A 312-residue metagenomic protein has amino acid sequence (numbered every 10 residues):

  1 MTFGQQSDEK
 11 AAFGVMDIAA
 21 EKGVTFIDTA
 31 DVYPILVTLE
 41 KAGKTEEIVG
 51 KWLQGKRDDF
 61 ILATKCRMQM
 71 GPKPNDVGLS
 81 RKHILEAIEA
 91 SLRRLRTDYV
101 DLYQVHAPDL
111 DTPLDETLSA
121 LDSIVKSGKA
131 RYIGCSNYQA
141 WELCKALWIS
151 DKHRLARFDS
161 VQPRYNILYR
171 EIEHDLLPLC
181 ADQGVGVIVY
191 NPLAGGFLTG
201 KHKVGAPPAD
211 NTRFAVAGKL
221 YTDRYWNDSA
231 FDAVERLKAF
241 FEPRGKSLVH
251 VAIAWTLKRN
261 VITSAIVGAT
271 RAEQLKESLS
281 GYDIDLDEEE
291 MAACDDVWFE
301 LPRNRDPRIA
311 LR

Functional and structural regions predicted by a protein language model:
M1-F60, K126: N-terminal binding-site loop/beta-alpha segment at the start of enzyme catalytic domains that lines or forms
A12, I27, V49, L62 (+11 more regions): Conserved, mostly hydrophobic/aromatic
M16, E46-G50, I88-E89, L118-D122 (+6 more regions): Generic structural signal for well-ordered alpha-helices, preferentially at hydrophobic/aromatic core positions
E21, Q69-E171, D175, G186: Glycine/proline-rich, positively charged, aromatic-decorated active-site loop/lid region on the catalytic face
T29, T64, L102-V105, C135 (+3 more regions): Conserved beta-strand positions
C66-M68, Q139, Y165-Y169, N191-L198 (+2 more regions): Glycine-rich beta-alpha junction loops
I172-R213, S247: Aromatic-lined glycan-binding groove of carbohydrate-active enzymes
A206-P243, K258-I262, T270-R312: Terminal-tail/helix-coil boundary detector
